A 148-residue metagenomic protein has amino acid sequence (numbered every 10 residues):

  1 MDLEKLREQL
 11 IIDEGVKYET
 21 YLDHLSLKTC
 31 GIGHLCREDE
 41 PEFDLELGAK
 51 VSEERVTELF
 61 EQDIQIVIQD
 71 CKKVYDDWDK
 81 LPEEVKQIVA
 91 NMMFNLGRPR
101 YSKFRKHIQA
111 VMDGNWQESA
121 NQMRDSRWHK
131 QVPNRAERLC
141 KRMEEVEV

Functional and structural regions predicted by a protein language model:
M1-E19, L25, H34, V51 (+3 more regions): Long, amphipathic alpha-helical surface segments
R7, L27-T29, K86: A residue-level signal for beta-strand positions that form part of recognition/binding surfaces within mature
Y18-Y21, V74-E84, Q122: Surface-exposed patches in mature extracellular/periplasmic domains of secreted proteins
E19, K28-G33, D76-D79, M92: Flexible, active-site-adjacent loop/turn segments at secondary-structure boundaries
L22-D44: Substrate-binding/active-site groove segments that recognize and process beta-1,4-linked N-acetyl-hexosamine
F43-Y75, E83-A90, F94-Y101: Alpha-helical segment that forms one wall of the substrate-binding/catalytic cleft in peptidoglycan-active domains
